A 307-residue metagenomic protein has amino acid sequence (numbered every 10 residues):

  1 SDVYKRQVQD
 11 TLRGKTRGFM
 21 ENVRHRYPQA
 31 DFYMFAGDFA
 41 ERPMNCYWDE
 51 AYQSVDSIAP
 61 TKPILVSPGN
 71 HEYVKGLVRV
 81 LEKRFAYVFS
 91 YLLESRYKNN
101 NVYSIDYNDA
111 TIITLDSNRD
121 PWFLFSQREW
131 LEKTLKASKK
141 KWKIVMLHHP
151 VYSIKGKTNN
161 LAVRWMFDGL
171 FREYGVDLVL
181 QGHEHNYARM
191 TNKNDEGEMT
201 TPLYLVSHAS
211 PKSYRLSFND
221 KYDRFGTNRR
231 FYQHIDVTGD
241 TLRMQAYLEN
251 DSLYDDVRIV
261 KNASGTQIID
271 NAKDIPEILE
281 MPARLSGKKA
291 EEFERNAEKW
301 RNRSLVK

Functional and structural regions predicted by a protein language model:
D2-Y4: Short, small-residue-biased leader/transition segments that mark boundaries at the very start of proteins
Q7, G37-D38, G69-N70, H148 (+1 more regions): Active-site glycine-centered loops adjacent to acidic/histidine catalytic or metal-binding residues that shape
R24-R42: Active-site metal-binding motif and surrounding structural segment of the metallo-beta-lactamase
R26-Q29, A137-K141: Glycine-rich phosphate-binding loop signature in dinucleotide/nucleotide-binding domains
N45-K139, T158, M166-R172, L178 (+1 more regions): Extended active-site neighborhood of metal-dependent phosphoesterases/phosphodiesterases
S138-K155: Short acidic, glycine-rich surface-loop motifs adjacent to enzyme active sites
R215-L216, Y222-K307: A short C-terminal boundary segment appended to hydrolase-like catalytic domains
